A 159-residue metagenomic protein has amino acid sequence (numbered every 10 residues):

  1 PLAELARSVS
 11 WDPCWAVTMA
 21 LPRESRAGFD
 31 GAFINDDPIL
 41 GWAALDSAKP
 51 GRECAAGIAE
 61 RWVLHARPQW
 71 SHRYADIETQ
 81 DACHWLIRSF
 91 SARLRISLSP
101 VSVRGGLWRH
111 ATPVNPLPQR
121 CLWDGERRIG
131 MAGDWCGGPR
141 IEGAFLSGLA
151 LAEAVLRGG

Functional and structural regions predicted by a protein language model:
P1-D30, I96: Central helical "cap/lid" subdomain
C14-T18, L40, R61: Short hydrophobic/aromatic beta-strand or adjacent loop that forms the aromatic wall/cage of a ligand/substrate-binding
R26, Q69-H72, C136: A short, flexible beta-alpha/helix-coil linker loop
R26-G41: Short, glycine-/small-residue-rich phosphate/pyrophosphate-handling segment
G41-S99: Conserved FAD/dinucleotide-binding core of flavoprotein oxidoreductases
W62-V63, R120-A152: Short FAD-binding loop at a beta-strand-to-alpha-helix junction that anchors the flavin cofactor in diverse
H84-R127: Flavin (FAD/FMN) cofactor-binding core of flavoprotein oxidoreductases
S99, E153-G159: Active-site-proximal substrate-binding core of FAD-dependent oxidoreductases
